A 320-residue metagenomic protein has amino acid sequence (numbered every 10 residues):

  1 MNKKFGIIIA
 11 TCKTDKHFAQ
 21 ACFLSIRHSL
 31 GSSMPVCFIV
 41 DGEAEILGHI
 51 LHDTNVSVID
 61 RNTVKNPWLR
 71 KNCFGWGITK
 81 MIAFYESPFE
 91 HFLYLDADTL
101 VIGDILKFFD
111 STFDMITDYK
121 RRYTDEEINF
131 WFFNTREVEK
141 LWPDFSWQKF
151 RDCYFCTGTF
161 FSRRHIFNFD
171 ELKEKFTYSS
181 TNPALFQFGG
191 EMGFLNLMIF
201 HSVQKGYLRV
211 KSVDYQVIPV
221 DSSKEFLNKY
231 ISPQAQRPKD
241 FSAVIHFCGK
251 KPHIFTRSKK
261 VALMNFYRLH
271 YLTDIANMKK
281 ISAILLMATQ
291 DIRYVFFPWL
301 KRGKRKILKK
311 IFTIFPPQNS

Functional and structural regions predicted by a protein language model:
M1-A21: N-proximal low-complexity "stem/linker" segments adjacent to membrane-targeting elements
M1-F5, R164, F169-S320: A glycosyltransferase accessory/donor-loop signature
S25-S33: Short, acidic, metal-binding catalytic loop of nucleotide-sugar glycosyltransferases
P35-E43: Short beta-strand/loop segment that forms part of the nucleotide-sugar
E45-S87: Active-site-proximal specificity loops/subdomain of glycosyltransferases
F92: Short aromatic/hydrophobic "clamp" motif used to bind/position activated sugar donors
D96-L100: The conserved acidic donor/metal-binding loop of glycosyltransferases
V101-E137: Conserved donor-nucleotide/metal-binding helix-loop-beta segment in metal-dependent transferases, i.e., the alpha-helix
